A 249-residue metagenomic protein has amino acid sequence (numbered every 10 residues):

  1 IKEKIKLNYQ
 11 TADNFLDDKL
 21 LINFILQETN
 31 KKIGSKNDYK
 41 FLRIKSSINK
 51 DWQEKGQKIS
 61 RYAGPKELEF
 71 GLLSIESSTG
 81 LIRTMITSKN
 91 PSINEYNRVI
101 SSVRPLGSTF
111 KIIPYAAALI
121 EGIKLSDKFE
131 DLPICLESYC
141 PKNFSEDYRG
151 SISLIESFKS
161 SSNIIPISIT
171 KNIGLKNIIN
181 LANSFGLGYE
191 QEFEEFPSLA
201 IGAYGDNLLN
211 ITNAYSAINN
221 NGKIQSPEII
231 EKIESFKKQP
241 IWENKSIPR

Functional and structural regions predicted by a protein language model:
I1-K50, E54, N180-S184, G188-E192 (+2 more regions): Non-catalytic, structured segments within soluble enzyme domains
E3-K6, K66-S92, N180-L181, F185 (+1 more regions): A short, well-structured edge-of-sheet supersecondary motif
L7-Q10, L187-I241: Active-site-proximal helix/loop microenvironment of the serine DD-peptidase/beta-lactamase transpeptidase fold
Y9-Q27, I123-I178, I224, F236-R249: Conserved catalytic neighborhood of penicillin-recognizing serine enzymes
I22, E69-L72, T79-R83, N143 (+3 more regions): Short glycine-rich loop/turn motifs
K36, N49-E76, I155-F158, S168-N172: Beta-lactamase-like hydrolase cores
G56, G80, V103-F129, S157 (+1 more regions): Active-site SXXK
P91-S102: A short, polar/charged loop-to-alpha-helix boundary motif
